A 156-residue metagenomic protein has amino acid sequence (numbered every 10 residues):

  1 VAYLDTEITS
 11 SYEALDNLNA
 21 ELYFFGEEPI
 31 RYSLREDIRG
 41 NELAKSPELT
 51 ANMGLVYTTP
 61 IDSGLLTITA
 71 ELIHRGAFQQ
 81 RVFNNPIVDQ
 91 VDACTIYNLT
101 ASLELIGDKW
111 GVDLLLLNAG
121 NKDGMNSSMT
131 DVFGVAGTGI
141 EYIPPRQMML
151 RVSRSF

Functional and structural regions predicted by a protein language model:
V1-V82, S153-S155: Gram-negative outer-membrane beta-barrel transporters
D5, R35, G40, A93 (+3 more regions): Generic secondary-structure boundary/loop-capping signal
E13-F24, H74, N84-Q90, M125-G137: Flexible, surface-exposed loop regions and adjacent strand-edge segments of Gram-negative outer-membrane beta-barrel
D37-L43, T58, I87-D89, S102 (+1 more regions): Outer-membrane beta-barrel proteins
N41, N52, N98, N118-N121: Asparagine-centered polar/low-complexity signal
P47-A51, A93-Y97, P144-M148: Residues that define the transmembrane beta-barrel architecture of outer-membrane proteins
I73-R81, L103-F156: C-terminal beta-signal and adjacent terminal beta-strands/loops of Gram-negative outer-membrane beta-barrel proteins
